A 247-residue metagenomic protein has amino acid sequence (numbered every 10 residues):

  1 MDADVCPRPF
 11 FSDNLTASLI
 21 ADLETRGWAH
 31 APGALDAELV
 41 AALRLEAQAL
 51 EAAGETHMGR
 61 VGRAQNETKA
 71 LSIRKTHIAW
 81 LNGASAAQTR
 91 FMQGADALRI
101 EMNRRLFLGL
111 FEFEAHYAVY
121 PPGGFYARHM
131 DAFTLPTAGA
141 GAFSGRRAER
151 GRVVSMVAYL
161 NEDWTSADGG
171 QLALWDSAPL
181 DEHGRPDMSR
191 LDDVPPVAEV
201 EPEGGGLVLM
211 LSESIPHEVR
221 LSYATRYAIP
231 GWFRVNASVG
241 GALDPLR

Functional and structural regions predicted by a protein language model:
M1-L207, E213-R247: Fe(II)/2-oxoglutarate oxygenase catalytic core
